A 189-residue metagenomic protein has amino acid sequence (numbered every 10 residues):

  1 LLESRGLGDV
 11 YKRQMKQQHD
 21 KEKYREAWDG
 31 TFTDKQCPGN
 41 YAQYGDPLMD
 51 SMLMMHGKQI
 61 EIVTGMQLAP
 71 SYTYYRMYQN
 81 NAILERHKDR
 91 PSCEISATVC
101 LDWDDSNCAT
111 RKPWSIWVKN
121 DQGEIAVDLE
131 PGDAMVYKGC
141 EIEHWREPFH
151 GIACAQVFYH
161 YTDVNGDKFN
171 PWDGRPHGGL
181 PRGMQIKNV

Functional and structural regions predicted by a protein language model:
L1-Y11: Single conserved hydrophobic/aromatic residue that forms the stacking wall/gate of nucleotide- or nucleobase-binding
R13, R25-M77, R86-R90: Signature of the catalytic double-stranded beta-helix
M15-H19: Long, well-ordered core segments of solenoidal/helical folds
N80-E141, A153-Q156, T162-H177: Catalytic core of non-heme Fe(II) oxygenases with the double-stranded beta-helix
R146-G151: Short proline/glycine-enriched turn/loop segments at secondary-structure junctions
G174-N188: Glycine- and charge-enriched low-complexity intrinsically disordered segments
